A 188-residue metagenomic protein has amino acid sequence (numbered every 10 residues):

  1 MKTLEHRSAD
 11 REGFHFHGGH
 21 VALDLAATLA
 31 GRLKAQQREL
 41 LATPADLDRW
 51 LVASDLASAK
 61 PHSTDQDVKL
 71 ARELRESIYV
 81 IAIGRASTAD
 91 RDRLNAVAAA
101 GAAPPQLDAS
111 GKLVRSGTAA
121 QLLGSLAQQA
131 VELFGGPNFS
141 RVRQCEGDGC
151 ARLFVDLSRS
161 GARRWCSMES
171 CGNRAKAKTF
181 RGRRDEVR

Functional and structural regions predicted by a protein language model:
M1-Q144, A151, R188: Short helix-coil boundary/hinge micro-motifs
T28-A30, R159, K176: Short capping/connector residues at structural and topological boundaries
Q36, V155, K176: Short acidic, gly/pro-rich beta-turn/loop elements at beta-sheet edges and active-site/ligand-binding grooves
Q144-G149, M168-S170: Short, cysteine/histidine-rich loop/knuckle motifs that typically chelate Zn2+
A151-D156, S160: Histidine-centered nuclease catalytic patch
G161-G172: Cysteine-rich micro-motifs
S170-V187: Basic DNA-binding region of bZIP-type proteins
